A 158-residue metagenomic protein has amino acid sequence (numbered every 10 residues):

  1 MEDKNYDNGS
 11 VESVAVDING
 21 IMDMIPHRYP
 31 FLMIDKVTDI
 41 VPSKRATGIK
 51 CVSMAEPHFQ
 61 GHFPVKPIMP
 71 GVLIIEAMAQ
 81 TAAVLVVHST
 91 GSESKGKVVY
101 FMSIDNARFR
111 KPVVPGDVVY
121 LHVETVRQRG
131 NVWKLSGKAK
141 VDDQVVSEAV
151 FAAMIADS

Functional and structural regions predicted by a protein language model:
E2-N5, G9-S13, P42, V113-D117 (+1 more regions): HotDog/MaoC-like acyl-thioester-processing domains
Y6-A15, A82-Y120, V146-E148: Hydrophobic beta-strand-centered segment that forms part of the acyl-chain substrate-binding groove
I18-R28, K95-G96: Short aromatic-glycine motifs in intrinsically disordered, low-complexity regions
M22, V65, F109-K111: Beta-strand-rich interaction surfaces with strong enrichment in secreted/lumenal proteins
Y29-M69, I74: Catalytic strand-loop segment that frames the active site of acyl-thioester-processing enzymes
I34-D35, I104, K134, E148: Hydrophobic residues on conserved beta-strands that form the core of alpha/beta folds
D35-T38, D105, R110, E124-V126 (+1 more regions): Conserved positions in beta-strands of structured domains
V37, M69-E93: Active-site helix/loop of acyl-thioester processing domains in fatty-acid/polyketide metabolism, spanning hotdog-fold
